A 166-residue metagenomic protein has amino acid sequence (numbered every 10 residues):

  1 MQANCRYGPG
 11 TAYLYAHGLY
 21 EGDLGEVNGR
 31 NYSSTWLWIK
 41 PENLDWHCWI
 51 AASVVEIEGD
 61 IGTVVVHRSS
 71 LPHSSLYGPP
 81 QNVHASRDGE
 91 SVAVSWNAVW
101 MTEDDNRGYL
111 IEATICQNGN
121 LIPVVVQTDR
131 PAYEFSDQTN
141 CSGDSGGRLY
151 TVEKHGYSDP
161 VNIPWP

Functional and structural regions predicted by a protein language model:
P9-L14: Short alpha-helix capping/helix-loop boundary micro-motifs
A16-S53, L110: SH3/SH3-like beta-barrel superfamily modules
H17-L19, V124-R130: Short beta-strand segments within Ig-like beta-sandwich modules, predominantly Fibronectin type-III
G22, P80, V94-A98, I111 (+2 more regions): An aromatic-rich alpha-helical recognition segment common to small helix-rich domains
K40-G78, T128, K154-S158: Boundary regions of SH3-family modules and the immediately adjacent low-complexity/disordered segments in eukaryotic
S86-D105: Conserved aromatic anchor
T102-V125, R148-Y150: Extracellular low-complexity, O-glycosylation-prone stalks/linkers
Y133-P166: Beta-strand-rich modules
